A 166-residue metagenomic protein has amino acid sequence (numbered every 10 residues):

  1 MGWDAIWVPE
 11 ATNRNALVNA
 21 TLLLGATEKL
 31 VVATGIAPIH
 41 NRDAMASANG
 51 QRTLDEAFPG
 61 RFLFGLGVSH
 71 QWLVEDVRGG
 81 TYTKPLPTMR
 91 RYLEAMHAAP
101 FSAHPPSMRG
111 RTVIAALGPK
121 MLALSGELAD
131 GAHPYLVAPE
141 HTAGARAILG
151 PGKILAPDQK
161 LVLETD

Functional and structural regions predicted by a protein language model:
M1, V162-D166: Short, intrinsically disordered, charge-balanced linker/junction segments flanking boundaries in proteins
M1-T34: N-terminal beta1-alpha1-beta2 module of alpha/beta enzyme domains
D4-V8, V31-G35, F62-L66, T112-A115 (+2 more regions): Hydrophobic faces of well-ordered beta-strands that scaffold small-molecule active sites in alpha/beta enzyme cores
A11-R14, A37-R42, T81: Glycine-rich "substrate-gating" loop/helix at the edge of Rossmann-like oxidoreductase active sites
T12-L22, L136-P151: Active-site-adjacent beta->alpha loops and helix N-cap segments on the catalytic face of soluble alpha/beta enzymes
T12-R14, V68, G118: Short glycine-enriched loops at secondary-structure junctions
N41-P105, L124, L128, A138-I148 (+2 more regions): Flexible, glycine-rich active-site loops centered on histidine and acidic residues that chelate a metal or position
M108, V113-M121, L128: Internal, conserved structured core segments that host functional sites
